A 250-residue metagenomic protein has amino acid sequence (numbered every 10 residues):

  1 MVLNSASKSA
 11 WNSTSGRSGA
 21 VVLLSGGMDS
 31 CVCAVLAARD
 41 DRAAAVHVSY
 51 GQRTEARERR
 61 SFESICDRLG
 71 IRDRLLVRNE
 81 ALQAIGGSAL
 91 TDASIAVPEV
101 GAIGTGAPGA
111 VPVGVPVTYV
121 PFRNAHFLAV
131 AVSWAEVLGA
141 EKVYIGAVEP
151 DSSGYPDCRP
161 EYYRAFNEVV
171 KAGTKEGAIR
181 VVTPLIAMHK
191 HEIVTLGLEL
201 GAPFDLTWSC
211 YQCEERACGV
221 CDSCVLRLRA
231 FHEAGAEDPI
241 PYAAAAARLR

Functional and structural regions predicted by a protein language model:
V2-N4, W11-G201: ATP-dependent adenylation/nucleotidyltransferase module used to activate substrates
R39-D40, F62-S64, E214, H232 (+1 more regions): Alpha-helix termini
E99, A202, R229-E233: A polyampholytic, Gly/Pro-enriched intrinsically disordered region
A129, W208-R229: Local cysteine-cluster metal-coordination motifs and their immediate loop/turn environment, predominantly Fe-S cluster
T174, H232-G235: Short amphipathic alpha-helical interaction/hinge segments
P184, E215, P239-Y242: Residue-level signal for alpha-helical context at structural boundaries
G197-E199, F204-C213: Short, intrinsically disordered, charge-biased short linear motifs at domain edges
A234-R250: Short microdomains enriched in Cys/His and/or Lys/Arg
